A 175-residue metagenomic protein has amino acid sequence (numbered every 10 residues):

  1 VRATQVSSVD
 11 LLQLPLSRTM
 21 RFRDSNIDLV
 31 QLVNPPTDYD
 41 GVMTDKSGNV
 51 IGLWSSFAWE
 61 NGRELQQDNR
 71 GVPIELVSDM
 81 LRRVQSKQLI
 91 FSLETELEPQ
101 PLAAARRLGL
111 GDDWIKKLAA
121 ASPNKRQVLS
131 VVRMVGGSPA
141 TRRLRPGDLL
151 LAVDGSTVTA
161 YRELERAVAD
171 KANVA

Functional and structural regions predicted by a protein language model:
V1-A3, L89-I90: Short coil-to-beta-strand transition motifs
R2-Q67, Q127-V132: Active-site region of chymotrypsin-like
L11, G48, R82-S86, L149-G155 (+1 more regions): Sec-exported extracytoplasmic/periplasmic mature domains
Q13-S17, L29-V33, W54-A58, L76-L81 (+3 more regions): Glycine-rich loops and low-complexity Gly/Arg-rich segments that provide flexible linkers or classic glycine-based
R23-N26, P36, S86-L89, P99-P101 (+2 more regions): Short flexible coil/turn linkers enriched for glycine and charged/polar residues that connect secondary-structure
V33-V42, Q100-A152, S156-A160: PDZ/PDZ-like domain segments forming the peptide/carboxylate-binding groove, activating on the N-terminal beta-strands
V50-A121, E163-E165: C-terminal cap/linker of serine protease catalytic domains
R63-S78, P139-A175: PDZ domains, with a preference for the canonical peptide-binding region formed by the helix
